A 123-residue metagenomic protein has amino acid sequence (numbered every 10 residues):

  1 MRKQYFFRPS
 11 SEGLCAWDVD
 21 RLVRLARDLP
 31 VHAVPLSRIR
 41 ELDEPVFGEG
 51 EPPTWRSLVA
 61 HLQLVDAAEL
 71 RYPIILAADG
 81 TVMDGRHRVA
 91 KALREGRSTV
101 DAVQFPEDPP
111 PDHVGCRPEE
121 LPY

Functional and structural regions predicted by a protein language model:
M1-L36, G48-P53, R117: An acidic, glycine-rich, mixed-charge low-complexity segment common to nucleic-acid enzymes
W17-A26, A60-L64, V89-K91: Intrinsically disordered, low-complexity boundary segments flanking structured domains
D28-M83: Short alpha-helix boundary/capping and kink motifs at helix termini
F47-G50, R56, D108-Y123: Amphipathic, charge-rich alpha-helical segments that serve as recognition/docking helices
R71, R97-S98: Short, well-ordered coil loops that connect the C-terminus of an alpha-helix to the N-terminus of a beta-strand
D79-E95: A sequence-level detector for short glycine-anchored, His/Arg-bearing signature motifs that mark catalytic or binding
G80, P106-P109: Short beta-alpha junction loops
S98-F105: Short hydrophobic/aromatic-enriched beta-strand-loop microsegments
